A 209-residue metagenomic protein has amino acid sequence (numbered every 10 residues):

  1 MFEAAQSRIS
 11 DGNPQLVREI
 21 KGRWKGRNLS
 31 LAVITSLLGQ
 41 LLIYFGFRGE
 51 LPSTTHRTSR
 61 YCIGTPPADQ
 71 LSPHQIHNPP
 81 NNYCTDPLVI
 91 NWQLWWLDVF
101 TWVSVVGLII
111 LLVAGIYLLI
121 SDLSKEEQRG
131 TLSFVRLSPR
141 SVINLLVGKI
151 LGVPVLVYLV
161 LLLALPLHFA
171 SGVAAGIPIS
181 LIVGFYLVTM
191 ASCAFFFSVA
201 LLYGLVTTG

Functional and structural regions predicted by a protein language model:
M1-D122, E126: Hydrophobic alpha-helical transmembrane segments
Q6, V113, S121-K125, G148 (+4 more regions): Short, charged/polar micro-motifs that form catalytic or ligand-binding hotspots
L16, D122-V155: Helix-loop-helix units of permease transmembrane domains in multi-pass membrane transporters, especially ABC
I20-I34, I143-V160: Loop-to-transmembrane boundary segments
W92-I109, L146-L151, V155, I179-V188: Membrane-entry segments of alpha-helical transmembrane domains in multi-pass membrane proteins
L112-L119, T131, F195, V199: Hydrophobic/aromatic residues in alpha-helical transmembrane segments
V153-T208: Secretory targeting signals
